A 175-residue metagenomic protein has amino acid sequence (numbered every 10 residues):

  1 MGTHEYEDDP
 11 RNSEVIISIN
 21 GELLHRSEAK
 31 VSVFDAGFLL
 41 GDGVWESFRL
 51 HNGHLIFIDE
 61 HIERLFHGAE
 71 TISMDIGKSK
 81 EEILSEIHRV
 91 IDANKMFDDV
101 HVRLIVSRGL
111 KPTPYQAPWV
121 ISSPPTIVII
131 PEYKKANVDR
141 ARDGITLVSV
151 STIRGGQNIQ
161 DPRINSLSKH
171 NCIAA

Functional and structural regions predicted by a protein language model:
M1-A175: Conserved alpha/beta cores of soluble small-molecule-handling proteins
